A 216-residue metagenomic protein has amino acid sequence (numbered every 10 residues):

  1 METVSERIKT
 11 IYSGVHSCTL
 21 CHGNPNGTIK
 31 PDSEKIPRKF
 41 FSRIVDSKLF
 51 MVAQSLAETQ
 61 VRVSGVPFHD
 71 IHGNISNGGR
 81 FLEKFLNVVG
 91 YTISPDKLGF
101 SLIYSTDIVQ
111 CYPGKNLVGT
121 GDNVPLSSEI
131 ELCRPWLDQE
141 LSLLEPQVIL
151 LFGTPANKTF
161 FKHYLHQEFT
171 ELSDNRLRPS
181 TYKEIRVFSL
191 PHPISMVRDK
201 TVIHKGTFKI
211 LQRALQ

Functional and structural regions predicted by a protein language model:
E2-E168, I185-R198, I203-K205, L211-A214: A polyanion-binding, active-site-adjacent surface
Q167, L177-R178: Catalytic phosphate/metal-binding cores of nucleic-acid and nucleotide-processing enzymes, i.e., regions that mediate
L172-N175: A short, compositionally biased
